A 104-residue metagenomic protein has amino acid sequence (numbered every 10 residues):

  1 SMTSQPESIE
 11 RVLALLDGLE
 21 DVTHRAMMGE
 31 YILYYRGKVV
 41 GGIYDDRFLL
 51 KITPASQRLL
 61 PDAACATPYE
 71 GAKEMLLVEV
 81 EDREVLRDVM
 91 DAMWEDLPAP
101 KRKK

Functional and structural regions predicted by a protein language model:
S1-K104: Charge-dense, helix-prone N-terminal extensions
